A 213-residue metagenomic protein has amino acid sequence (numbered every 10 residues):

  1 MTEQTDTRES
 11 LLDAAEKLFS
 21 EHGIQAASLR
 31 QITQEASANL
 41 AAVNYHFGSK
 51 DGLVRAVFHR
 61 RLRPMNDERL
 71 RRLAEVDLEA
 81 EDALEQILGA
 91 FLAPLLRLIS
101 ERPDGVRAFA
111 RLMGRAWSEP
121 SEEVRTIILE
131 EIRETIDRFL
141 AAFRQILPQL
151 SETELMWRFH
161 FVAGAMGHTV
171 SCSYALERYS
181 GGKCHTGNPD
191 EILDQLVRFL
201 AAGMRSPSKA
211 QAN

Functional and structural regions predicted by a protein language model:
M1-D6, D77, K209-N213: N-terminal intrinsically disordered/low-complexity leader segments
R8-D13, F47-L70, A74-E81, L129: An amphipathic alpha-helix adjacent to DNA-recognition modules
S10, L18, H22-G52, A56 (+1 more regions): Helix-turn-helix
R71-R107, F159: Hydrophobic alpha-helical connector segments
Q86, P103-E130, S173-R178: Amphipathic alpha-helical segments used for helix-helix packing
F91, L95, A110-W117, V162 (+2 more regions): Short alpha-helical scaffolding segments that buttress acidic/His motifs in well-ordered protein cores
R97, E101, E130-N213: C-terminal peripheral helix-coil segments that are non-catalytic and often amphipathic
